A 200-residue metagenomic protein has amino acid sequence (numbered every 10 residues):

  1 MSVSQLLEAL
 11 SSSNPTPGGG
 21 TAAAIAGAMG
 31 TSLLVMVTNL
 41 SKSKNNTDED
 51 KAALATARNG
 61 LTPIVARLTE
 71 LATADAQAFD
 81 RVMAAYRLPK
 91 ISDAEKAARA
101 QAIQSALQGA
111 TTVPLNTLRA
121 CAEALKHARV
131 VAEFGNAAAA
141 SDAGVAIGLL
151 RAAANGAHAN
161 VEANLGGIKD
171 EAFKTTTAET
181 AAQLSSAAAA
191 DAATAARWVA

Functional and structural regions predicted by a protein language model:
M1-P17: Short, hydrophobic/aliphatic alpha-helical segments
S2, L6, M29-M36, A78 (+4 more regions): Amphipathic, well-ordered alpha-helical segments in soluble domains
S12-V35, A139-G156: Conserved phosphate/anionic-ligand binding catalytic regions in large, soluble enzymes, centered on
M36-D48: Transmembrane signal-anchor/signal-peptide helices with a preference for the extracytoplasmic
N45-R87: A structural-propensity feature for long, helix-poor, extended segments
L61-I64, L68, P114, C121 (+2 more regions): Amphipathic alpha-helical coiled-coil segments
D75, F79-G148, A152, N164: Amphipathic alpha-helical interface segments
A124-H127, V131, A138-W198: Preference for long, well-ordered alpha-helical segments
